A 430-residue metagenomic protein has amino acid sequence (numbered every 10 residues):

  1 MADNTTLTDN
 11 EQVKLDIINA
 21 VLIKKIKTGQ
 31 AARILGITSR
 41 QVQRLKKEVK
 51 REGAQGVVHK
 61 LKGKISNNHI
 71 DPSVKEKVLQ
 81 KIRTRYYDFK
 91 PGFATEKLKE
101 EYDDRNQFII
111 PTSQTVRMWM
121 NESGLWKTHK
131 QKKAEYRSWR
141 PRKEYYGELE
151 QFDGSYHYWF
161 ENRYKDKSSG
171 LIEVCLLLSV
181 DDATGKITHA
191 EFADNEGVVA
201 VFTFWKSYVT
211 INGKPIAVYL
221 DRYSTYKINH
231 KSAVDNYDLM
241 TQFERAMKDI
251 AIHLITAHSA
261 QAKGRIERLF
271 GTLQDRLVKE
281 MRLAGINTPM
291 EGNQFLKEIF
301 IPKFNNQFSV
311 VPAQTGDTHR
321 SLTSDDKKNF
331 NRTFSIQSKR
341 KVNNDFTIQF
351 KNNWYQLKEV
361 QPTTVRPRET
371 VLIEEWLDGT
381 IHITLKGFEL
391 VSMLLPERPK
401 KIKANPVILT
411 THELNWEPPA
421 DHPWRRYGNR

Functional and structural regions predicted by a protein language model:
M1-L15, I65-S73: Short, Lys/Arg-enriched anionic-surface-contact patches
D9-I26, K75-R85: Short, amphipathic alpha-helical "recognition" segments used to contact nucleic acids or chromatin
G29-L35, A94: Short alpha-helical "recognition helix" segments of helix-turn-helix
A54-W159, D238, D317-D325: Basic, flexible linker segments flanking DNA-binding modules in nucleic acid-interacting mobile-element proteins
D104, M118-I187, D194, V198-I216 (+2 more regions): Mobile-element integrase/transposase regions, centering on the N-terminal DNA-binding/Zn-coordinating module
V209-D235, H258-A260: Acidic/histidine-rich, metal-coordinating catalytic segments
N236, Q242-A313, T318-N331: Charged alpha-helix within mobile-element recombinases
I301-R430: C-terminal, beta-rich DNA-binding module of retroviral/retroelements integrases
